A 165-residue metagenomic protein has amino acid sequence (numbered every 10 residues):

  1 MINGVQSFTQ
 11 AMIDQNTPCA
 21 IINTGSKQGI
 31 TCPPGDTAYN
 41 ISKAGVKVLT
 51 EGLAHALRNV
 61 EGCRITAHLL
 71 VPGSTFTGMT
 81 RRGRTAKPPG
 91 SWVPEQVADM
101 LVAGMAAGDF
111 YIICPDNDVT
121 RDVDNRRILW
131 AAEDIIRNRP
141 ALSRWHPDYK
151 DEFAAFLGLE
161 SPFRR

Functional and structural regions predicted by a protein language model:
I2, Y39: Catalytic tyrosine of NAD(P)H-dependent dehydrogenase/reductases that use a Tyr as the general acid/base
V5, S42: Active-site helix of classical SDR
A11-Q15, T31, G52-I65: Active-site-adjacent segment of SDR/Rossmann-fold oxidoreductases
N23: Rossmann-fold scaffold of SDR-type NAD(P)-dependent oxidoreductases
S26: Residue(s) in the substrate-gating loop at a strand-loop-helix junction that position the organic substrate next
P33-T37: Active-site loop immediately N-terminal to the catalytic Tyr-X3-Lys motif of short-chain dehydrogenase/reductase
H55-R121, N125-A132: SDR active-site lid
D134-R165: Non-catalytic terminal and boundary segments that flank Rossmann-like NAD(P)-dependent oxidoreductase
